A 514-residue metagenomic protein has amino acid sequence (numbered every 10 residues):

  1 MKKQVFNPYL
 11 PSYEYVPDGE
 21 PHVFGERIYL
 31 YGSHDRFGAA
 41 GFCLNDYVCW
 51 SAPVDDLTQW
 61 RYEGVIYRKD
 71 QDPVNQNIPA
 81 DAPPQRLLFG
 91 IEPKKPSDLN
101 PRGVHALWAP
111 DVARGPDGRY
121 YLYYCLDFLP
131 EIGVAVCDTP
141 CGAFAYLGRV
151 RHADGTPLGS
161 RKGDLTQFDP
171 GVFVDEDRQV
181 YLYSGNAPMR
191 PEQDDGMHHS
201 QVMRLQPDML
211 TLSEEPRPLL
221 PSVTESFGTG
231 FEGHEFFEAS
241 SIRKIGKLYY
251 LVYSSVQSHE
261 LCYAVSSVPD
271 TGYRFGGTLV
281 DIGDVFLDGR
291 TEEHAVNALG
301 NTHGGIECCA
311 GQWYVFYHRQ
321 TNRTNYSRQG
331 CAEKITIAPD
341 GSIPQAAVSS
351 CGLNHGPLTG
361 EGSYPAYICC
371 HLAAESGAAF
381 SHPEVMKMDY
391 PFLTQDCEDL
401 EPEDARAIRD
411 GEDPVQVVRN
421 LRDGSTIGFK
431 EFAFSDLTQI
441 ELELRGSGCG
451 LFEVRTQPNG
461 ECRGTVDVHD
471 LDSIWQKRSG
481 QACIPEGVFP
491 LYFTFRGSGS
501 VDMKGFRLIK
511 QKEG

Functional and structural regions predicted by a protein language model:
M1-G514: Carbohydrate-active catalytic/glycan-binding domains of CAZyme proteins, especially the secreted or lumenal ectodomains
